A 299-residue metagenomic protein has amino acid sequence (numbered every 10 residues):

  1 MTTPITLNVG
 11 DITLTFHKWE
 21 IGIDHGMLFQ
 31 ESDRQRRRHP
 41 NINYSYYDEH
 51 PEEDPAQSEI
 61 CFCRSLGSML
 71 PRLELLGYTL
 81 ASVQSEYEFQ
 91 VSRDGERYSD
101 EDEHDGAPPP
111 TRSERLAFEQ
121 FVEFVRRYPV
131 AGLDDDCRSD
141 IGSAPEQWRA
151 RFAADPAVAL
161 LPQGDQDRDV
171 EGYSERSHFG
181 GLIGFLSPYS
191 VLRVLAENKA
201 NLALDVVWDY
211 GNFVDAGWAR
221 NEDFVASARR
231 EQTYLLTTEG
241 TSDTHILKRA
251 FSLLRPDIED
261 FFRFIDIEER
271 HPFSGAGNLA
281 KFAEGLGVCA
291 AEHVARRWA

Functional and structural regions predicted by a protein language model:
M1-A299: Acidic, divalent-metal-binding catalytic cores of TOPRIM and closely related two-metal-ion phosphodiester/pyrophosphate
